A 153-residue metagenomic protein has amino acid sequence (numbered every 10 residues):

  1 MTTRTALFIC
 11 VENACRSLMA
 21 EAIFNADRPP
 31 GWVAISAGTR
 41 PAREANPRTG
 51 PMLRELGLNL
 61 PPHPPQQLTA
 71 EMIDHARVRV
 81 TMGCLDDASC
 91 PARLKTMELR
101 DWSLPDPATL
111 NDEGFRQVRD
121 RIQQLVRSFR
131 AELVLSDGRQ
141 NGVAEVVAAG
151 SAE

Functional and structural regions predicted by a protein language model:
M1-T69: Conserved active-site segments centered on acidic
T2-F8, M72-M82, E153: Cytosolic catalytic domains that perform sulfur/thiol-centered chemistry
N13, L53, R79-V80, I122: Conserved small-residue
A22, A26, P61-H63, E71 (+3 more regions): Surface-exposed loop/turn and secondary-structure junction residues enriched for glycine/proline
P47, D74, E113-R116: Generic alpha-helical secondary structure signal
P65-K95, D101: Mid-chain, well-packed structural core segment of small domains
D87-E153: Phosphate-binding/catalytic loops
